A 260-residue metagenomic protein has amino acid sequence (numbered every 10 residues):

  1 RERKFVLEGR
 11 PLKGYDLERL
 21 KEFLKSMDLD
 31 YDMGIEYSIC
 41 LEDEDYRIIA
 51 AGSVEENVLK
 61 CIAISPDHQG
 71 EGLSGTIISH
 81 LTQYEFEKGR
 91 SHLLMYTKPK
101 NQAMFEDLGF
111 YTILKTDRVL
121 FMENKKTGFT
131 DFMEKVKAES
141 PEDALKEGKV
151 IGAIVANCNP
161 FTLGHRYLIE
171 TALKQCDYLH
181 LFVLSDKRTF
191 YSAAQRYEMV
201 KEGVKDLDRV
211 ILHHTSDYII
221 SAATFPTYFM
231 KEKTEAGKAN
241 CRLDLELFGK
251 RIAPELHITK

Functional and structural regions predicted by a protein language model:
R1-D32, C40-E42, R47: Short amphipathic alpha-helix that is part of the acyltransferase structural core
K4, V54, K205-L207: Short, well-ordered coil/turn elements that cap or connect secondary structure elements
D28, E85, K201-V204: Conserved hydrophobic residues forming the short capping helix/wall of the S-adenosyl-L-methionine
C40, Y46-A63: Conserved beta-strand in the GNAT
H68, G72-H80, G164: Conserved acetyl-CoA pyrophosphate-binding loop and the N-cap/start of the following alpha-helix in GNAT-like
E85-K98: Conserved GNAT acetyl-CoA-binding A-motif
T97, Q102-F110, K115-K260: Nucleotidyltransferase catalytic core that binds NTPs
